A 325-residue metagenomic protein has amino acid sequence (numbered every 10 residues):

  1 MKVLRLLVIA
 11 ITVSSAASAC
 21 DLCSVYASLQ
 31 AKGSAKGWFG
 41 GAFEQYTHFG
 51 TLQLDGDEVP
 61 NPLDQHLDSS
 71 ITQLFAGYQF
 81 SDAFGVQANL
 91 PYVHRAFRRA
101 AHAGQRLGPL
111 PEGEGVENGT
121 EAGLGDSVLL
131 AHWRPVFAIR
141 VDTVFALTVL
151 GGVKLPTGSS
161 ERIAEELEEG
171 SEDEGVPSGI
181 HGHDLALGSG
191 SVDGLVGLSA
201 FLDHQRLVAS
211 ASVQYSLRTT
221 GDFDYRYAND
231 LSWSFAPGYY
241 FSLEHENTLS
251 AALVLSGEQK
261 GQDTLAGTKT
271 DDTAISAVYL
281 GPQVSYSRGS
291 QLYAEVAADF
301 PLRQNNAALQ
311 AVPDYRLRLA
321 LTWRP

Functional and structural regions predicted by a protein language model:
V13-A17: N-terminal signal peptide c-region/cleavage motif recognized by signal peptidases
L29-G37, A83, F137-A146, E161-R162 (+2 more regions): Short loop/turn motifs that connect adjacent beta-strands in outer-membrane beta-barrel proteins
G33, E44, Y78, L90 (+6 more regions): Residue-level signature of outer-membrane beta-barrel architecture
W38-G40, S70-L74, G125-A131, L147 (+5 more regions): Hydrophobic, lipid-facing positions within transmembrane beta-strands of outer-membrane proteins
G40-Y46, A88-Y92, L147-L155, L202 (+4 more regions): Transmembrane beta-barrel strands of outer-membrane/channel proteins
Y46-I71, D184: Surface-exposed strand-loop-strand hairpins of Gram-negative outer-membrane beta-barrel proteins
T51-D55, V59-P62, D222-P325: Outer membrane beta-barrel transmembrane domains
R95-A228: Outer-membrane pore/translocation modules
